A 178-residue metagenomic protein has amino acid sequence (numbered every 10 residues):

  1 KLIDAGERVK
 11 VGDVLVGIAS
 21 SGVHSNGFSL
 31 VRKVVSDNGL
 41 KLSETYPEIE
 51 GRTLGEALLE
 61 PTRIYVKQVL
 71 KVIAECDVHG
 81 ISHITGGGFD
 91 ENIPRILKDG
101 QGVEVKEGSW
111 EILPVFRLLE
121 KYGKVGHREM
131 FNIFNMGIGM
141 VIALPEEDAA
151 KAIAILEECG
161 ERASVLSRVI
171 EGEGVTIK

Functional and structural regions predicted by a protein language model:
K1-P47: Phosphate/diphosphate-binding glycine-rich loops and adjacent basic-rich segments that engage nucleotide
K41-L42, P47-K178: Glycine-/charge-enriched secondary-structure boundary and capping motifs
